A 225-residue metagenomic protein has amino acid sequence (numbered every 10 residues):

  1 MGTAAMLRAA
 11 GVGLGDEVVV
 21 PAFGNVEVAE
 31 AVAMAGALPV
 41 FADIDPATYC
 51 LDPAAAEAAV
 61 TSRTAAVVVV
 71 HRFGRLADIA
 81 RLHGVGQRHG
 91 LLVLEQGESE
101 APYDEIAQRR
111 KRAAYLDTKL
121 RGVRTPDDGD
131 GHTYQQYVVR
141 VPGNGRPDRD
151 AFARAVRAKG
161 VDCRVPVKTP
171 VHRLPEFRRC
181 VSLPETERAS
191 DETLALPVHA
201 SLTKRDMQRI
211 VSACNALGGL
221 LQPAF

Functional and structural regions predicted by a protein language model:
A5: Hydrophobic alpha-helical
R8, V12-E95: PLP-dependent aminotransferase-like
A54, A66-V70, I79-A80, R88 (+1 more regions): PLP-dependent aminotransferase class I/II
